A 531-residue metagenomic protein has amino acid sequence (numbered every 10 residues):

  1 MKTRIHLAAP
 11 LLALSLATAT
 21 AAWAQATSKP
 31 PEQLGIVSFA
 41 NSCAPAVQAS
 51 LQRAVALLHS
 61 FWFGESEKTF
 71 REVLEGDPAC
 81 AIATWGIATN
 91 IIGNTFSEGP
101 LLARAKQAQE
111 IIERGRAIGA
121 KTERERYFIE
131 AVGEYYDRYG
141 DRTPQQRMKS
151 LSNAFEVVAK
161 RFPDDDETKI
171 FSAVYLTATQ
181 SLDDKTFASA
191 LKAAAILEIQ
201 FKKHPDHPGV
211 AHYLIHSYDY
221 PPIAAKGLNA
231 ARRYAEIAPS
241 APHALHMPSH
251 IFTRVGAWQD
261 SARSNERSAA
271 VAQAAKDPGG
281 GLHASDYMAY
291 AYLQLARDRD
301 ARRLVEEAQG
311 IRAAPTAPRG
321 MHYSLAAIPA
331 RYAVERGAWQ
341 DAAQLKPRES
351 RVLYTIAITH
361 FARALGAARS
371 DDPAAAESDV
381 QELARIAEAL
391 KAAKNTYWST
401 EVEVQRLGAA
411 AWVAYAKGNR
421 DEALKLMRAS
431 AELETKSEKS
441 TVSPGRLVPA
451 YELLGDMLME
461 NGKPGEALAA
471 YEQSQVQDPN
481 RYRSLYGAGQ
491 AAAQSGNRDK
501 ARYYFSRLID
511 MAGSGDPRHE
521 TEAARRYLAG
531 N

Functional and structural regions predicted by a protein language model:
P45-R53, A81-N94, A120-G140, D164-L182 (+7 more regions): Amphipathic alpha-helical repeat scaffolds of TPR domains
L57, I91, E134, L176 (+8 more regions): Residue at a conserved register position within TPR or TPR-like alpha-solenoid repeats
F63-K68, I87-T122, G133-Q146, T179-A188 (+3 more regions): Inter-helical turn/loop elements of alpha-helical hairpins
E75, R161, F201-K203, R232-S240 (+7 more regions): Solenoid-like repeat scaffolds
A81, A88, I92, A103-A117 (+8 more regions): TPR/TPR-like (Sel1-like) alpha-helical repeat modules
